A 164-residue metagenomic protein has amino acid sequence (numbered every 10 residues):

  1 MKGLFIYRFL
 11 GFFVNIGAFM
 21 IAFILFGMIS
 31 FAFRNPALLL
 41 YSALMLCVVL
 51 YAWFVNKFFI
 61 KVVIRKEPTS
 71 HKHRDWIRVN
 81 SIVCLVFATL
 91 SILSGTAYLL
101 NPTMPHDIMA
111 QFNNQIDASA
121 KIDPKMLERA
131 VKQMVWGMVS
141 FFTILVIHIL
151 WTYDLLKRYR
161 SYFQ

Functional and structural regions predicted by a protein language model:
M1-K57: Transmembrane alpha-helical insertion/packing segments
K2-L4, V55-H73, Y98-H106, F142-Q164: Cytosolic juxtamembrane helix at the C-terminal end of the final transmembrane segment
I6-F13, L40-L44, W76-V86, Q133-T143: Physicochemical signature of membrane-embedded alpha-helices that form the seven-helix bundle of GPCRs, emphasizing
I16-F23, V49-W53, V86, L90-L93 (+1 more regions): Alpha-helical transmembrane segments
I29-M45, K66-S70, M104-M109, P124-V131 (+1 more regions): Interfacial loop at the N-terminal end of multi-pass membrane proteins
V79-T103: Hydrophobic alpha-helical membrane-insertion segments
T96-S119: Juxtamembrane non-transmembrane "cap" segments at the membrane-aqueous interface of multi-pass membrane proteins
S119-H148: Hydrophobic alpha-helical transmembrane segments
